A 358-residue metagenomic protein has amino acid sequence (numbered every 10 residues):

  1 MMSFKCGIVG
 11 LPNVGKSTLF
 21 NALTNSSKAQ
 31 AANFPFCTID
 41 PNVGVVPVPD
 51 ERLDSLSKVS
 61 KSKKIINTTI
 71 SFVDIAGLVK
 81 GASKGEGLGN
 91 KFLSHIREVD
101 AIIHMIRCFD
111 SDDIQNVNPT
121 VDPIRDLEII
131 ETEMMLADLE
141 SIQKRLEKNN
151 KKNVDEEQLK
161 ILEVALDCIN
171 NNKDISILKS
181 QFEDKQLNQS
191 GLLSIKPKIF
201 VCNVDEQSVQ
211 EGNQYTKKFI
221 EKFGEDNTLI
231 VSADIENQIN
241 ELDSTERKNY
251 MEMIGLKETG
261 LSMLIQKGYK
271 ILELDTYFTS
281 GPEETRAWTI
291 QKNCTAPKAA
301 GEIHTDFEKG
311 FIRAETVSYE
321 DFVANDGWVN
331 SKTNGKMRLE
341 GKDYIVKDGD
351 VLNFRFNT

Functional and structural regions predicted by a protein language model:
M1-Q115, E131-E133: Conserved G1/Walker A P-loop phosphate-binding module
M1-V9, V14, F20, Q143 (+2 more regions): C-terminal-of-GTPase-core extension/linker across diverse P-loop GTPases
L23, G85-L88, V117-T120, N213-K217 (+1 more regions): Short, glycine/charged-enriched secondary-structure capping and boundary segments
A29-C37, E51-S57, K63-K64, A76-G77 (+18 more regions): Flexible, active-site-adjacent loop/turn segments at secondary-structure boundaries
F36, D50-L53, I66-F72, E86-V99 (+8 more regions): Amphipathic alpha-helical transducer elements in NTP-driven molecular machines
G44-P49, A76-S83, R97-S141, E147-Q158 (+2 more regions): Conserved Switch II/interswitch segment of TRAFAC-class P-loop GTPases
R107, F356-N357: Short, surface-exposed secondary-structure boundary micro-motifs
K347-L352: Structural motif
